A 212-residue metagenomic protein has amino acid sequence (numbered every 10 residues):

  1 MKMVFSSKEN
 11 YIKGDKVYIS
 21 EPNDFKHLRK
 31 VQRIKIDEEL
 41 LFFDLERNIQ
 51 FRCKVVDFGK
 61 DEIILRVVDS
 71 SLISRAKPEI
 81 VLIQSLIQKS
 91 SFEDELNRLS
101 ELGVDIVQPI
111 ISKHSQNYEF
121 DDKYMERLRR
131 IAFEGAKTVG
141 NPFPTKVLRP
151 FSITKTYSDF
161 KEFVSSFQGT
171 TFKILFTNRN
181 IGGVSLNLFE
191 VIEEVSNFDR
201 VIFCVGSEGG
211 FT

Functional and structural regions predicted by a protein language model:
M1-L72: N-terminal positively charged helical leader segments and presequences
S7-K8, E21-P22, L45, L86 (+2 more regions): Fold-independent oxyanion-binding glycine-rich loops and adjacent beta-strand/coil segments at enzyme active sites
D15, I36-E38, I49-F51, D61-I63 (+5 more regions): A generic structural signal for short beta-strands and their flanking turns/coil linkers
H27, L72-I83, I192-N197: Mobile, glycine- and charge-enriched loop segments and immediately flanking short secondary-structure elements within
I34, R98-L102, E190-S196: Short, solvent-exposed amphipathic alpha-helical segments in soluble enzyme and RNA/protein-processing domains
S74-I174: RNA substrate-binding interface of SAM-dependent RNA methyltransferases
F163-G210: Active-site/ligand-binding-proximal alpha/beta "capping" segment
